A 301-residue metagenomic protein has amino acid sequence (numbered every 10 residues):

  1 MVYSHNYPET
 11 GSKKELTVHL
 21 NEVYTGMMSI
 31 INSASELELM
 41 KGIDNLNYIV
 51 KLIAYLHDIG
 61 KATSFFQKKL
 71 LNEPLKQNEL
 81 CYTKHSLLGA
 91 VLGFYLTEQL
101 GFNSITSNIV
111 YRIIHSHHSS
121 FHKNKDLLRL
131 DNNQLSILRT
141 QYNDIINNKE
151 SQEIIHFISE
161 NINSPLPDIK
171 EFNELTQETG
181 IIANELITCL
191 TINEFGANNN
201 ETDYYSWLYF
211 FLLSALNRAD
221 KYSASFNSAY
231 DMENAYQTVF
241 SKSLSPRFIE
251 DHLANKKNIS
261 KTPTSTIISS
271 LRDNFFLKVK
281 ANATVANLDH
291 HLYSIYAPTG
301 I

Functional and structural regions predicted by a protein language model:
M1-Y3, S265, S269-D273, D289-H291: Generic structural motif recognizing short loop/turn segments at the entrances and edges of beta-strands
V2-T10, L16-K256: Accessory nucleic-acid engagement/destabilization modules that flank
S12-L16, I259-L271: Dynamic helix-loop-helix/coil hinge segments at AAA+ ATPase domain boundaries and subdomain interfaces
N45, V50, K261-I268, H291-Y293: Short, mixed-charge, low-aromatic patches
I53, F65, A283, S294-I295: Generic detector of bulky aromatic hydrophobic side chains
N199-S206, P263, H291-I295: Generic preference for well-ordered secondary structure
R272-N287: Pre-Walker A adenine-sensing motif
A286-I301: Walker A/P-loop
